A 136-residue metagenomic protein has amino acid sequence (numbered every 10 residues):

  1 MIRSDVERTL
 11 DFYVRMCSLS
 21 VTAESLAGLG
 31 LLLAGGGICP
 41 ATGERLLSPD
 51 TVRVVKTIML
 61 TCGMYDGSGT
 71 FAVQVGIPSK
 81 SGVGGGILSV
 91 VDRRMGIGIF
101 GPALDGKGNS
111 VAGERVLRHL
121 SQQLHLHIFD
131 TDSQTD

Functional and structural regions predicted by a protein language model:
M1-A41: Active-site-proximal helix/loop microenvironment of the serine DD-peptidase/beta-lactamase transpeptidase fold
A34-D136: Structured C-terminal helix/loop/strand segments within mature extracytoplasmic catalytic/sensor domains
